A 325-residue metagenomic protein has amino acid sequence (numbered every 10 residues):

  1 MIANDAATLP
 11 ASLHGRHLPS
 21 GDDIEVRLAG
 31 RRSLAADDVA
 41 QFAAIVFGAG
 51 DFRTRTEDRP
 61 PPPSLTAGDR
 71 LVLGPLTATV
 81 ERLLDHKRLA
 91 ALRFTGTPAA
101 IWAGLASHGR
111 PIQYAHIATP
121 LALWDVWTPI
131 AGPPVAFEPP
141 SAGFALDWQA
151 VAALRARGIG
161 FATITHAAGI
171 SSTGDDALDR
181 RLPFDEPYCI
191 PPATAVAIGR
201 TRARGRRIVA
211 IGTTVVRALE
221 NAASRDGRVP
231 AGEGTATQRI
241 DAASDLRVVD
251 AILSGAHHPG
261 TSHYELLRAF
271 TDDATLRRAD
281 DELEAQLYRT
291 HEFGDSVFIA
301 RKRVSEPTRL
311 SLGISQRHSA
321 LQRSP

Functional and structural regions predicted by a protein language model:
M1-L321, P325: Surface-exposed, charge/polar-rich loops and edge strands
